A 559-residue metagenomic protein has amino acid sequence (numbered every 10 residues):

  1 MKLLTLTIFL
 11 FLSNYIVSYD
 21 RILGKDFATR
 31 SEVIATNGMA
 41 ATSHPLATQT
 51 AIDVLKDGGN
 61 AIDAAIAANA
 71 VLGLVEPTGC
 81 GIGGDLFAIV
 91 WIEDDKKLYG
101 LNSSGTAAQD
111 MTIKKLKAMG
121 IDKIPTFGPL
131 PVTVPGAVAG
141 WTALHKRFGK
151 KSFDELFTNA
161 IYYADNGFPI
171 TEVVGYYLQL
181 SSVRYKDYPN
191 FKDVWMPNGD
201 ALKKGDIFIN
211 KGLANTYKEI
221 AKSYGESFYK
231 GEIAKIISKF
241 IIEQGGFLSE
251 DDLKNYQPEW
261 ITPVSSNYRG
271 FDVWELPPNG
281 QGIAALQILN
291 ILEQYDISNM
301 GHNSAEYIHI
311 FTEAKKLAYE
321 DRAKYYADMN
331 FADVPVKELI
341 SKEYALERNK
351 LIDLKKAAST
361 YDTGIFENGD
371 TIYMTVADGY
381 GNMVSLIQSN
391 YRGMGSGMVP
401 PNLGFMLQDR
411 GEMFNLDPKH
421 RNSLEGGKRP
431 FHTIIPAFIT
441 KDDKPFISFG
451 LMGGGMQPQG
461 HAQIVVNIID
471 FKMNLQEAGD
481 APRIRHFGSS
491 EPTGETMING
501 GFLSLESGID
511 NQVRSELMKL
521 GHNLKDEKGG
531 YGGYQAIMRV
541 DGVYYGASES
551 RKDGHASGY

Functional and structural regions predicted by a protein language model:
Y19-Q49, A61-K230, K235-G280, I340-S341 (+2 more regions): Noncatalytic scaffold domains of N-terminal-nucleophile
V54-L55, A139-R147, S223-K230, K235 (+1 more regions): Alpha-helical support elements that line or immediately flank enzyme active sites and cofactor-binding pockets
L74-T78, G84-W91, D95-Y99, F247-S249 (+3 more regions): Active-site rim segments in enzyme catalytic domains, especially the processed small/beta chain of N-terminal
W260, N368-T371, H432-I434: Short, small/polar residue-rich loop motifs at catalytic or cofactor-binding pockets
G282-S298, I439-I447, G455-G479: M16/insulysin-pitrilysin zinc metalloprotease superfamily fold
Q294-S389, N402-L403, R410, K528: Internal maturation/activation junctions in enzymes
K428, H461, D470-G529: Extended C-terminal subregions enriched in glycine
